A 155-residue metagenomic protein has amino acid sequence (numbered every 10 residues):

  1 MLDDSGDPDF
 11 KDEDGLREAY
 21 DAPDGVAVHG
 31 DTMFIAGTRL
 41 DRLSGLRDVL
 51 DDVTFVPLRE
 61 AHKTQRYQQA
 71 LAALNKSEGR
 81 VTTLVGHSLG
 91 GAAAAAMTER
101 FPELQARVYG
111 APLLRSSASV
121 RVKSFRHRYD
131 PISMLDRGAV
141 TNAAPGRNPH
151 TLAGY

Functional and structural regions predicted by a protein language model:
M1-V81, R100-Y155: Alpha/beta hydrolase fold serine-hydrolase catalytic domain that processes acyl esters and thioesters
V85-G90, A94: Gly/Ala-rich beta-loop-alpha elbow adjacent to hydrolase catalytic centers
